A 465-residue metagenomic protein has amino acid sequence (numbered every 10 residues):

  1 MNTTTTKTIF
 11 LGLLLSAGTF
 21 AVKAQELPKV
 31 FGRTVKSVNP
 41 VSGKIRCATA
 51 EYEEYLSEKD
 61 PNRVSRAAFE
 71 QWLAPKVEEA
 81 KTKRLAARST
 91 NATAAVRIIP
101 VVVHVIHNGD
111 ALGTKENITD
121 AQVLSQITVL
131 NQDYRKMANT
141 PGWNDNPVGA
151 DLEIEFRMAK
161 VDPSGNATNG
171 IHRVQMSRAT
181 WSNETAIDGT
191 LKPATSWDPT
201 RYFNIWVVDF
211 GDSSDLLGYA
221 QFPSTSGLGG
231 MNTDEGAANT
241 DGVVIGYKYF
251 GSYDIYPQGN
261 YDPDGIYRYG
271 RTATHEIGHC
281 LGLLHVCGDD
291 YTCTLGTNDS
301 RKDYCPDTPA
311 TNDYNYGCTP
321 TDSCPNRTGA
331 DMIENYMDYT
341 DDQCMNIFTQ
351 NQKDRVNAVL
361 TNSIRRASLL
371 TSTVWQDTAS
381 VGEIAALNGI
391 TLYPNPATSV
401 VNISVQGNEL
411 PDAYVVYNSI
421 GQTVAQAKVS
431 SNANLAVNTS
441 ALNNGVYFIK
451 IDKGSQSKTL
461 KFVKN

Functional and structural regions predicted by a protein language model:
N2-F10: Bacterial N-terminal signal peptides that target proteins for export
F10-G18: Bacterial N-terminal signal peptides
F20-A24: Sec/Tat signal peptide C-region and signal peptidase I cleavage site
Q25-R201, V208-D209: Propeptide-to-catalytic entry region of secreted or membrane-anchored zinc metalloproteases
T119, V123-Q126, I187, Y269-A273 (+2 more regions): Stable alpha-helical elements in mature extracytoplasmic
T128-N315: Metzincin-family zinc-dependent endopeptidase catalytic domain
T292-E383: Replace "(M1/M4/M9/M12/WLM)" with "(e.g., M1/M4/M8/M9/M12/M26/WLM)" and add "not limited to" to clarify scope
E383-Y393, A397-N465: C-terminal outer-membrane/trafficking sorting elements
